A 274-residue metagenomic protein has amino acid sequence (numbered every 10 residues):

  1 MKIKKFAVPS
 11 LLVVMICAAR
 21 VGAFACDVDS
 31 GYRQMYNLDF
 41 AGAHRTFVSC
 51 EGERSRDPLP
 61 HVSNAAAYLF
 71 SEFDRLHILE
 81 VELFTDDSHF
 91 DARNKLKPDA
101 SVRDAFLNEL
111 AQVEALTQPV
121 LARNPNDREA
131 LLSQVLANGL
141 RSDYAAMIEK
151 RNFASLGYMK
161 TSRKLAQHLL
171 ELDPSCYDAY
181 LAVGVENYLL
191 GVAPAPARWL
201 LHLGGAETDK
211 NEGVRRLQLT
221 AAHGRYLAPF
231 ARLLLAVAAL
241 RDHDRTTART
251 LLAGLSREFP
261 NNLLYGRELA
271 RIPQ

Functional and structural regions predicted by a protein language model:
M1-L11: Bacterial N-terminal signal peptides that target proteins for export
P9-R20: Bacterial N-terminal signal peptides
R20-D29: Cleaved targeting-peptide boundary
F24, R33-F47, R56, A67-N126 (+4 more regions): Short coil/linker segments at helix-helix boundaries
C50-R54, H202-E207, A221-G224, A253-N261: Solenoid-like repeat scaffolds
R56-V62, L121, R128-E129, Y177-D178 (+2 more regions): Boundary/linker segments of alpha-helical solenoid repeat arrays
V237-Q274: A cross-kingdom marker for long, charged
